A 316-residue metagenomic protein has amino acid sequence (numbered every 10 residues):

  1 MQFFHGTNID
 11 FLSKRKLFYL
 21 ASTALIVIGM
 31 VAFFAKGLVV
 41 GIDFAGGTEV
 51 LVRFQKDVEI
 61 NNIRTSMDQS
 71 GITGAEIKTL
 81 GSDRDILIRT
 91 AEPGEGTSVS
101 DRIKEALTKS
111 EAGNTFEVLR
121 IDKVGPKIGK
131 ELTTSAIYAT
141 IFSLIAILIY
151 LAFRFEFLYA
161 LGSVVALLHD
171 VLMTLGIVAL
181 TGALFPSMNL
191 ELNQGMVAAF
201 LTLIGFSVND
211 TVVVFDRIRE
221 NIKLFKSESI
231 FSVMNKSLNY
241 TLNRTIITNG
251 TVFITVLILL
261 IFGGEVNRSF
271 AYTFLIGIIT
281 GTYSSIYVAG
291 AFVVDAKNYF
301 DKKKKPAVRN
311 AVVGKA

Functional and structural regions predicted by a protein language model:
M1-A316: A structural signal for conserved, well-ordered secondary-structure elements that form binding/interaction cores
